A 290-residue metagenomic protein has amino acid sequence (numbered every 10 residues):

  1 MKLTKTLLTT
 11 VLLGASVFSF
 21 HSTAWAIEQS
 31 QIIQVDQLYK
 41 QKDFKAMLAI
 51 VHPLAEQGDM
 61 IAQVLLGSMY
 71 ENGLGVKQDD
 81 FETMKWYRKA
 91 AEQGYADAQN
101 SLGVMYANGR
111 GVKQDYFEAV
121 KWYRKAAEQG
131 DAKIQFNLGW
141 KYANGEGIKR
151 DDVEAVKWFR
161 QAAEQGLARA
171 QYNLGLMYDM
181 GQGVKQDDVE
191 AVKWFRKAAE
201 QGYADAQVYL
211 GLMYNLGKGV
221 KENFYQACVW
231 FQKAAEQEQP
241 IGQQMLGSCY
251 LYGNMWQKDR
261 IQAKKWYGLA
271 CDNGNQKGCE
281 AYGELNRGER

Functional and structural regions predicted by a protein language model:
M1-V11: Bacterial N-terminal signal peptides that target proteins for export
L3, Q257-K258, K264-R290: Terminal, low-structured helical/coil segments at or just beyond the last alpha-helical repeat
A15-T23: C-terminal segment of classical bacterial N-terminal signal peptides
I27, Y39-K42, E56-D59, N72-L74 (+18 more regions): Short helix-capping/linker turns of helical repeat alpha-solenoids
Q31-L38, I50, L54, L65-N72 (+6 more regions): Hydrophobic face of amphipathic alpha-helices that form TPR/SEL1-like repeat modules and related alpha-solenoid
